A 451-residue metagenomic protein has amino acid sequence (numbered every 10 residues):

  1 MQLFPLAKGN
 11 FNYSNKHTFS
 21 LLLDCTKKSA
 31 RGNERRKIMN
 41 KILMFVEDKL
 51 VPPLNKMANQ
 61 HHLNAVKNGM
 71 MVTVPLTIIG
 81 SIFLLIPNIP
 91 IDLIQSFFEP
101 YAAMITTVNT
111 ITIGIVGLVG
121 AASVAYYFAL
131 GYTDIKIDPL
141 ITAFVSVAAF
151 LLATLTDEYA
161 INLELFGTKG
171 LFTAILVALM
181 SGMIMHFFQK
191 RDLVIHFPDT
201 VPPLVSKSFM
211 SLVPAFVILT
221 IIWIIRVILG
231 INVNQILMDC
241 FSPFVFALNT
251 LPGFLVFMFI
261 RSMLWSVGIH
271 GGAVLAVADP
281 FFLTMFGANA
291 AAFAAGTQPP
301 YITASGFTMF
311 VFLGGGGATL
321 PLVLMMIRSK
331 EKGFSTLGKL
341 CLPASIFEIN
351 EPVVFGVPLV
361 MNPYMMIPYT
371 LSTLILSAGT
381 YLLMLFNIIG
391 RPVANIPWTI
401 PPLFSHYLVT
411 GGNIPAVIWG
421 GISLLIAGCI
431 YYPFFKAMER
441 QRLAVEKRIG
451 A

Functional and structural regions predicted by a protein language model:
Y13-I38: Short, Lys/Arg-enriched N-terminal segments with co-localized hydrophobic residues within the first ~10-30 amino acids
N40-M57, E99, A290-G296, V354-A451: Transmembrane alpha-helical segments and their short flanking loops that form helix-hairpins/helix-helix interfaces
E47-G69, A102, F197-S206, P352: Cytosolic juxtamembrane amphipathic/interface segments immediately preceding and feeding into a transmembrane helix
L50-N55, G287-Y369, T373: Helix-loop-helix junctions within the multi-pass membrane cores of secondary transporters/permeases
N55-D192, V360: Early transmembrane hairpin of solute transport permeases
H61, G69, P75, S81-T106 (+2 more regions): Helix-loop-helix hairpins and the membrane-proximal interhelical loops of multi-pass alpha-helical transport proteins
T73-N88, V119-F128, F144-L155, I175-H186 (+5 more regions): Hydrophobic core segments of alpha-helical transmembrane domains in multi-pass membrane transport and ion-translocation
L155-L219, W223-P252, L264: Membrane-interface helix-loop-helix junctions at boundaries between adjacent transmembrane segments
